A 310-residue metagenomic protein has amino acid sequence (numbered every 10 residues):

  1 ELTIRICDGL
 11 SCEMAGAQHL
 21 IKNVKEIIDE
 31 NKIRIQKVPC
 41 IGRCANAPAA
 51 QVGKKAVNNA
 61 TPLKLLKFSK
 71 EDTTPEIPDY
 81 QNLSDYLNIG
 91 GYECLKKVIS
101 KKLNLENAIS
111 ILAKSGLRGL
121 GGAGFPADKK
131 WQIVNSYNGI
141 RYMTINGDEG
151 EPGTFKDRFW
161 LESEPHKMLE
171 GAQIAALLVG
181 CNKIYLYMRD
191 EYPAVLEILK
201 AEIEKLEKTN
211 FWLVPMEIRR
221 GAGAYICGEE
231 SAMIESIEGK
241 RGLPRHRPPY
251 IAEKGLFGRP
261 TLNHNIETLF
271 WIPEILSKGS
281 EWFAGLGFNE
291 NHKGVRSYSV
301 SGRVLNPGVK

Functional and structural regions predicted by a protein language model:
E1, E30-K37, I41, N46 (+2 more regions): Iron-sulfur (Fe-S) cluster-binding modules
E1-I41, A45, Y185-I226: Small-residue-enriched alpha-helical segments and adjacent helix-cap loops that form tight helix-helix packing
E1-I6, L10-E30, A45-S69, P126-Y137: Iron-sulfur (Fe-S) cluster-binding segments and ferredoxin-like electron-carrier domains, especially [2Fe-2S]
K37, D148-S163, V179-N182, Y187 (+1 more regions): A structural-propensity feature for long, helix-poor, extended segments
Y86-E93, I145-D157, I251-L256, Y298-V304: Gly-rich Lys/Arg/Thr-decorated short loops/hinges at beta-loop-alpha junctions or inter-strand turns that position
L112-V134, G223-E235, K310: Conserved phosphate/anionic-ligand binding catalytic regions in large, soluble enzymes, centered on
E164-L178: Histidine-anchored nucleotide/phosphate-binding helix
L196-K310: Hydrophobic alpha-helical positions that pack around
